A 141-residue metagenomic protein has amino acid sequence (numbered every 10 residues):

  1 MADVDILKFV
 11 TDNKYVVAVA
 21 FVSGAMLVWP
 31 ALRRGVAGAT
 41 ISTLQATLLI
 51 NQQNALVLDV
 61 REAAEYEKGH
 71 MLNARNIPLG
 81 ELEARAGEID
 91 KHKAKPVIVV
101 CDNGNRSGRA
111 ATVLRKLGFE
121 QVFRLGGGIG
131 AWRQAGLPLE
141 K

Functional and structural regions predicted by a protein language model:
A2-Q45, L49-A55, A63-P96, N105-K141: Rhodanese-like catalytic fold shared by cysteine-dependent sulfurtransferases and DSP/PTP-type phosphatases
L58: Active-site flanking residues adjacent to catalytic metal/cofactor-binding acidic residues
V100-D102: Short hydrophobic segments within beta-strands
